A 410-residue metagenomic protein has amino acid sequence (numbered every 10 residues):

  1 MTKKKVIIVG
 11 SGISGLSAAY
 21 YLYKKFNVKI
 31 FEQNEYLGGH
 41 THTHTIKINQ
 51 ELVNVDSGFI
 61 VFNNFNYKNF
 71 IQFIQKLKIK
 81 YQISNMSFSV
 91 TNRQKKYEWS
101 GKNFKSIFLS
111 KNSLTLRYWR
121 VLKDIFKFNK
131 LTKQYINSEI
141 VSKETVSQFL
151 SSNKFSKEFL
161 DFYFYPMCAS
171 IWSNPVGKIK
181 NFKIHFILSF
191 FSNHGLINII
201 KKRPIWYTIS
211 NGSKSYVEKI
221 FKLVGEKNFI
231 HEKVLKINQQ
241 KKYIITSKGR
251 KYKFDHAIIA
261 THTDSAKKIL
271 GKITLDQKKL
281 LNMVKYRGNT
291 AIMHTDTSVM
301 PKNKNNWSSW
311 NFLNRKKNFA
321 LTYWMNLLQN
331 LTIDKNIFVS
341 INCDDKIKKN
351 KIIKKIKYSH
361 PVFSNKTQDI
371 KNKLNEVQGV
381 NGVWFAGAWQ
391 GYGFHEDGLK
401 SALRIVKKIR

Functional and structural regions predicted by a protein language model:
K4-I30: N-terminal Rossmann-like FAD-binding beta1-loop-alpha1 element of flavoenzymes
S14, Y36, D264: Conserved Rossmann-like nucleotide-cofactor binding loop
Y23-K47: Glycine-rich FAD pyrophosphate-binding loop
H44-F70: N-terminal glycine-rich dinucleotide-binding loop that anchors FAD/FMN and/or NAD(P) in oxidoreductases
N64-S189: Mobile amphipathic helical/loop "lid" adjacent to a hydrophobic cofactor/ligand pocket
S100-K102, N318-R410: Conserved flavin/dinucleotide-binding core of flavoenzymes
I187-Y243, S247, Y252: Helical element adjacent to the flavin cofactor pocket in flavoenzyme catalytic cores
L235-P361: Mid-domain catalytic core of redox enzymes that form a hydrophobic substrate pocket/lid adjacent to a catalytic redox
